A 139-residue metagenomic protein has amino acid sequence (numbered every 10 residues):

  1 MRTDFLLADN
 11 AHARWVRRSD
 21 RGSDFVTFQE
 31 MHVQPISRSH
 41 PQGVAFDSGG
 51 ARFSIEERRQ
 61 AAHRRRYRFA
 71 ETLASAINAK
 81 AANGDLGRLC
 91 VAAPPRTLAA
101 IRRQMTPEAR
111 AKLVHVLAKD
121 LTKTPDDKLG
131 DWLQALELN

Functional and structural regions predicted by a protein language model:
M1-N139: Terminal alpha-helical anchor/extension segments at protein ends
